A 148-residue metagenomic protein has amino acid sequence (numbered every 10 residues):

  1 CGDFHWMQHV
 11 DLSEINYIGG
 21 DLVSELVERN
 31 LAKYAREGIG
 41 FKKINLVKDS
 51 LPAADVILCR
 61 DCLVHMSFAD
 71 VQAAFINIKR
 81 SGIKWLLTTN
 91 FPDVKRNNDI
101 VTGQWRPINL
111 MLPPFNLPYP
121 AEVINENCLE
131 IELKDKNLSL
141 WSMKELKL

Functional and structural regions predicted by a protein language model:
C1-A54, M66-L148: Class I (Rossmann-like) S-adenosyl-L-methionine-dependent methyltransferase catalytic domain, capturing the SAM-binding
L58: A conserved beta-strand element that flanks and buttresses the S-adenosyl-L-methionine
